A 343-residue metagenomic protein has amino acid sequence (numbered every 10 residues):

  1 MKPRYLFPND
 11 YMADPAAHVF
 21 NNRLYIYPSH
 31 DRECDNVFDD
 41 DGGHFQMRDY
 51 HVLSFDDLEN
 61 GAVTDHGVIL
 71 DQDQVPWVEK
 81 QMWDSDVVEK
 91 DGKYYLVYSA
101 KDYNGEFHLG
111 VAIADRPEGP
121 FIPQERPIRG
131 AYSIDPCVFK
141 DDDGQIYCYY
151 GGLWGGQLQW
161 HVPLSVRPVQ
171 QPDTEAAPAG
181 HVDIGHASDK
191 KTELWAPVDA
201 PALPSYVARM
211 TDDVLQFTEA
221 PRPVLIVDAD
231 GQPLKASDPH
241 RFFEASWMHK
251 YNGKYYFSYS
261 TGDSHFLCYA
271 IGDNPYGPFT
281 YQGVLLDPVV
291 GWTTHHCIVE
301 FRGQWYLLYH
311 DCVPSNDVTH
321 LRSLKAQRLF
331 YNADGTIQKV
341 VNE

Functional and structural regions predicted by a protein language model:
M1-E343: Carbohydrate-active catalytic/glycan-binding domains of CAZyme proteins, especially the secreted or lumenal ectodomains
